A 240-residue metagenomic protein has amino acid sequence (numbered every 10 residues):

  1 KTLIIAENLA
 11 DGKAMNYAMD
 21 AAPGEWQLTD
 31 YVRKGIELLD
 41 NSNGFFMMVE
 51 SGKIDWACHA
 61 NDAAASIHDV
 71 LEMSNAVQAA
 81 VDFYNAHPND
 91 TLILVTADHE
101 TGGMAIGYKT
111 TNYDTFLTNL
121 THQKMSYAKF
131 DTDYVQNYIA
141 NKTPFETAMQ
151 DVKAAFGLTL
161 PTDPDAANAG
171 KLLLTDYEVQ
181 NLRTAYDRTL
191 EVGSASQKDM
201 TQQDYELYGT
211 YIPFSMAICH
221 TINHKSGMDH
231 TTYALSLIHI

Functional and structural regions predicted by a protein language model:
K1-I238: A post-motif C-terminal structural segment
